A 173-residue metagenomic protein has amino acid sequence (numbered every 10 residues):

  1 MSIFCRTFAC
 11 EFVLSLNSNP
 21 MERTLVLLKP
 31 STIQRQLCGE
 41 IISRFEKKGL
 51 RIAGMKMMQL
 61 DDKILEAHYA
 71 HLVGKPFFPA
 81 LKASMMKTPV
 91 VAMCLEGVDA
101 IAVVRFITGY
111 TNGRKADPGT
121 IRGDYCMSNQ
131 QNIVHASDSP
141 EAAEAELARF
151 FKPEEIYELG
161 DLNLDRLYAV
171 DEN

Functional and structural regions predicted by a protein language model:
C5-N173: Non-catalytic terminal and connector segments of soluble metabolic enzymes
